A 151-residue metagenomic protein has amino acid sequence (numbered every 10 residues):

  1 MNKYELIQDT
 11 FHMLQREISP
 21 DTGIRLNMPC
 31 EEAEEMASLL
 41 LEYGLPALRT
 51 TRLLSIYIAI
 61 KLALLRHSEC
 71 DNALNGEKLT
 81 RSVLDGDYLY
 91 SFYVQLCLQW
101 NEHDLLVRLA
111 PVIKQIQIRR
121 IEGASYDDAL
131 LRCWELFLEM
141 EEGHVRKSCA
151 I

Functional and structural regions predicted by a protein language model:
K3-Y4: Extended, compositionally biased accessory segments flanking or bridging domains
I7-I151: Mg2+-dependent prenyl diphosphate-binding active-site environment of isoprenoid biosynthetic enzymes
